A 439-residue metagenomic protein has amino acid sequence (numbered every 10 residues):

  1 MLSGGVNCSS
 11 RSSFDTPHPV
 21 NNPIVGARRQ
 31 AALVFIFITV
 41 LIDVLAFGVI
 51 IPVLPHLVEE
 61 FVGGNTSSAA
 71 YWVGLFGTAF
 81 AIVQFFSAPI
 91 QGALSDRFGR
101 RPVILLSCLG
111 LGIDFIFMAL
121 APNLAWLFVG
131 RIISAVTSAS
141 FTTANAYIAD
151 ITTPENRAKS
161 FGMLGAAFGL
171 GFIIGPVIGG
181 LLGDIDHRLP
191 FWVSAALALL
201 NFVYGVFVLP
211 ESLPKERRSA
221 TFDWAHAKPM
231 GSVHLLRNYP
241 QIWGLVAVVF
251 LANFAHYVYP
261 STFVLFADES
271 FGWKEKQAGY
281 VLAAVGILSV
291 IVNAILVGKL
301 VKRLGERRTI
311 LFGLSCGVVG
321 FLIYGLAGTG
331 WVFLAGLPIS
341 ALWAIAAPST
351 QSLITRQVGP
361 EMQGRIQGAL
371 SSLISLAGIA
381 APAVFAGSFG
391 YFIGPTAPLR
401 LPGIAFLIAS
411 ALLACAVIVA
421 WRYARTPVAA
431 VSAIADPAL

Functional and structural regions predicted by a protein language model:
N21-Q30, P210-V248, S270, I434-L439: Juxtamembrane intracellular "pre-TM" segments in multi-pass secondary transporters
V53-A70, S261-A278: Short amphipathic helix-loop junctions that connect adjacent transmembrane helices in Major Facilitator Superfamily/SLC
S87-G99, V292-E306: Helix-to-loop junctions at the C-terminal end of transmembrane segments in multipass secondary transporters
G99, L120-A125, G272, L326-G328: Helix-breaking motifs and short loop linkers at transmembrane-helix boundaries and internal kinks in secondary membrane
P102-F117, R308-I323: Structural signature of the two symmetry-related core transmembrane helices
G130-G169: Cytoplasmic helix-loop-helix junction between adjacent transmembrane helices in 12-TM secondary transporters
G183-A196, G387-A411: A membrane-interface helix-boundary motif in multi-pass transporters
F202-V208, L407-L439: Multi-pass alpha-helical transporter architecture, strongest for 12-TM Major Facilitator/SLC carriers used
